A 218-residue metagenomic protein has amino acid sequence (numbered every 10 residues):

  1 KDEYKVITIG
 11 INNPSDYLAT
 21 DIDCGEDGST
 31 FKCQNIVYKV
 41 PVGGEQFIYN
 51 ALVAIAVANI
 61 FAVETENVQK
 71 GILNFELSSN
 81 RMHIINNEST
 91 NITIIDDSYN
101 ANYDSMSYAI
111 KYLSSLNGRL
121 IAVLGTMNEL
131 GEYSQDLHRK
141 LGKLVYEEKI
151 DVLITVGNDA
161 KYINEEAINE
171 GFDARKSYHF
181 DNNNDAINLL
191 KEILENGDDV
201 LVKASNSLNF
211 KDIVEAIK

Functional and structural regions predicted by a protein language model:
K1-V37, S78-S79: Extended acidic/charged loop-beta regions that coordinate divalent cations and stabilize anionic phosphate/carboxylate
E3-K5, S15, D27, G43-Q46 (+1 more regions): ATP-dependent carboxylate-amine ligase
V37-G43: Short amphipathic beta-strand/extended segments with alternating polar/hydrophobic composition
